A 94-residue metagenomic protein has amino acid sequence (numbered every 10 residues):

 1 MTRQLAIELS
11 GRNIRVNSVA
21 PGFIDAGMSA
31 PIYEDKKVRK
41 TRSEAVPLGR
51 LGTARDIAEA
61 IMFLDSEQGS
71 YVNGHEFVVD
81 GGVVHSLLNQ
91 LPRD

Functional and structural regions predicted by a protein language model:
T2-R3, A58-I61, D65: Short-chain dehydrogenase/reductase
I7-G11, S70: Alpha-helical segment proximal to the catalytic Tyr-Lys
G11-I14, H75: Active-site loop of short-chain dehydrogenase/reductase
R15-P21, D25, D65-Q68, V78-D80: Conserved SDR Rossmann-fold cofactor-binding beta-strand/turn motif
P21-P31, H85: Short, flexible catalytic-loop segment of classical short-chain dehydrogenase/reductase
I32-V46: A short C-terminal helix-loop "cap" of Rossmann-like NAD(P)-dependent dehydrogenase/epimerase domains
V46-I57, Q68: A conserved structural motif in NAD(P)-dependent oxidoreductases
M62, N73-D94: Short C-terminal tail/terminal secondary-structure segment of NAD(P)H-dependent dehydrogenase/reductase domains
